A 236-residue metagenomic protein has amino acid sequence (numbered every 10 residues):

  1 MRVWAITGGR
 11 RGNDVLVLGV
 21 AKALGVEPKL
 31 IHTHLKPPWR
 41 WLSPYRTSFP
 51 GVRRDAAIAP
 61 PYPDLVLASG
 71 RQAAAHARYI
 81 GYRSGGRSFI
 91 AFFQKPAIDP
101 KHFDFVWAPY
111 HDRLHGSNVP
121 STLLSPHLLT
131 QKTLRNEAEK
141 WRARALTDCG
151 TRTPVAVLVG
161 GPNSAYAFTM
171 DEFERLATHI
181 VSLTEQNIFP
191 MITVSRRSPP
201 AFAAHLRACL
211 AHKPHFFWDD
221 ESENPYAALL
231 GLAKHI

Functional and structural regions predicted by a protein language model:
W4-I6, F93, L158-G160, T193: Short hydrophobic segments within beta-strands
A5-L124: Active-site and donor-binding regions of nucleotide-sugar-utilizing enzymes
G9-R10, P225-I236: A donor-sugar binding/catalytic signature common to diverse glycosyltransferases and related nucleotide-sugar
Y62-P63, F103-D104, N187, K213 (+1 more regions): Short, well-ordered alpha-helix to beta-strand connector turns
K101-T169: A nucleotide-sugar donor-handling region in carbohydrate enzymes
T151-T153, P162-P199: Conserved catalytic-core segment of nucleotide-activated headgroup transferases in glycan assembly
N187-S222: Catalytic donor nucleotide-activated moiety binding site of glycosyltransferases and closely related
